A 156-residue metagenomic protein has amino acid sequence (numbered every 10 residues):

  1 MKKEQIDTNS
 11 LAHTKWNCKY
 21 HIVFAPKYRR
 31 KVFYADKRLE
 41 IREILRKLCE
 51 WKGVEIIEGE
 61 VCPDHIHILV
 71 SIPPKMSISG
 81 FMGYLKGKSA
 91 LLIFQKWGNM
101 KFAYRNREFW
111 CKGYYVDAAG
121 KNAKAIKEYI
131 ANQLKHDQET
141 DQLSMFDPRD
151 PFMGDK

Functional and structural regions predicted by a protein language model:
M1-K156: Basic nucleic-acid-binding interfaces
